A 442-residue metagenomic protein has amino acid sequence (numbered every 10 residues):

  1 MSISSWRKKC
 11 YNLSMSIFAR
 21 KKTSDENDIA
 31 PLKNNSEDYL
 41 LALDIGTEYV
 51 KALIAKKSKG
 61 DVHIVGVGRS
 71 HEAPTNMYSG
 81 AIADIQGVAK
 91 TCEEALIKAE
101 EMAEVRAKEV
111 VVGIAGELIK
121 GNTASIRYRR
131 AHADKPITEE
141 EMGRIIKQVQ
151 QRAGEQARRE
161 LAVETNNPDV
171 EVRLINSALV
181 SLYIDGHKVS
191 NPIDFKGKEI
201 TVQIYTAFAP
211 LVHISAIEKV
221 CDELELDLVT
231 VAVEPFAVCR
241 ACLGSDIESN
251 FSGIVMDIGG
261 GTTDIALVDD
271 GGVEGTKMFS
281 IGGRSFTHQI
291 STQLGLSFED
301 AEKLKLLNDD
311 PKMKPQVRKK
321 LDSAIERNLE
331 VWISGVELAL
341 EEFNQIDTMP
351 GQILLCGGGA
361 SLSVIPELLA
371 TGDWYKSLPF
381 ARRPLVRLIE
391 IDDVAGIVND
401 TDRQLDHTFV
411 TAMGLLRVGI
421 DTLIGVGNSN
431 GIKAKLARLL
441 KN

Functional and structural regions predicted by a protein language model:
S2-Y49, L53-V110, I114-G253, G272-E274 (+5 more regions): Nucleotide/phosphate-binding catalytic cleft detector across ATP-hydrolyzing and phosphate-transferring enzymes
E48, A115, T348-W374: Glycine-rich phosphate-binding loops at beta-strand->alpha-helix junctions
A131, E274-G275, K320-L321, G351 (+1 more regions): Short beta-alpha connecting loops at secondary-structure transitions that line or flank enzyme active sites
K135-G143, G372-V410: Conserved phosphate-binding/catalytic loops in two-lobed NTP-binding clefts
F236-P311: Acidic, glycine-rich loop-and-beta core segments that form the ion-binding/anion-interacting portion of active sites
F236-R240, G253, E330-G335, R383-I389 (+2 more regions): Long, low-complexity N-terminal extensions
G259, N328-L340: A general structural motif
G282, F286, S361, T408-G414: Catalytic-loop motifs flanking and including active-site residues across diverse enzymes
